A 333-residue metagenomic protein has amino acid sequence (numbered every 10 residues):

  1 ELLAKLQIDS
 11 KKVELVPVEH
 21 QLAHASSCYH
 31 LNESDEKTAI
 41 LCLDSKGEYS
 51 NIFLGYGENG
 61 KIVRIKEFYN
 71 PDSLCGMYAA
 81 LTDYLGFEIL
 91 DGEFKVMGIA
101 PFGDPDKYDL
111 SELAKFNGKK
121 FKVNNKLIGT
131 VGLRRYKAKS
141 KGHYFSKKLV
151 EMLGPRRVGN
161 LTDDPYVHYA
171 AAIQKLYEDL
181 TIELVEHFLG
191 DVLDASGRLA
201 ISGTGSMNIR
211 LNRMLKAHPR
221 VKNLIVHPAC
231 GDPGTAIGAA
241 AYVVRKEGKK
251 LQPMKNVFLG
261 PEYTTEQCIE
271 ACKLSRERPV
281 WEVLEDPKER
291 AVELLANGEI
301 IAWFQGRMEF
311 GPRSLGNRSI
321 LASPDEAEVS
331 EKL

Functional and structural regions predicted by a protein language model:
L3-A25, Y29-E151, P155-N160, E186-V192 (+3 more regions): Flexible beta->alpha loop and helix N-cap segments adjacent to enzyme active/binding sites
L15-V18, G159, D163-D179: Short acidic-aromatic active-site loops that bind/stabilize oxyanions
L81, T181, T204: Conserved hydrophobic/aromatic pocket- or pore-lining residues that grip, position, or stack substrates in active sites
A171-S196: Phosphate/ATP-binding catalytic cores across multiple sugar-kinase/actin-like superfamilies, primarily ASKHA
A172, S202, P324: A short glycine-/small-residue-rich loop at the edge of a beta-strand within enzyme catalytic domains
E178, S202, G234-A236: Alpha-helical transmembrane segments that form the membrane-embedded catalytic/substrate-binding core of multi-pass
